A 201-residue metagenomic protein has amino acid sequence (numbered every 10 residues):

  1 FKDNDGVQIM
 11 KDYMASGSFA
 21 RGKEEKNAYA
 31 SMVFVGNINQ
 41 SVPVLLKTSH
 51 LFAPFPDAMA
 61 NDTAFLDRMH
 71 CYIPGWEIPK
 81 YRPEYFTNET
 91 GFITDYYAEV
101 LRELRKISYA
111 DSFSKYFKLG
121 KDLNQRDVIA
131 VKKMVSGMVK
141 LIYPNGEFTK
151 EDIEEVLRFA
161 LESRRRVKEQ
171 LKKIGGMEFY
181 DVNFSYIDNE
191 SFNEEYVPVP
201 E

Functional and structural regions predicted by a protein language model:
F1-Y13, N37-T48, A64-F65: Conserved AAA+/SF3 P-loop NTPase catalytic/coupling segment centered on the Walker-B
N4-V7, K26-Y29, T63, I129-K132: Conserved structured core elements
K11-F19, E77, Y143: Hydrophobic/aromatic-lined pockets within catalytic cores
A15-A30, P54-D62: Conserved Walker
E25-T48, C71-P74: Structural recognition of the conserved hydrophobic beta-strand(s) that form the central parallel beta-sheet of P-loop
S31, H70-V156: Conserved AAA+ ATPase small/helical "lid" subdomain
L46-K80: A short helix-turn-beta junction within AAA+ P-loop NTPase domains corresponding to the substrate/partner-engaging
F117-E201: C-terminal alpha-helical "lid" subdomain
